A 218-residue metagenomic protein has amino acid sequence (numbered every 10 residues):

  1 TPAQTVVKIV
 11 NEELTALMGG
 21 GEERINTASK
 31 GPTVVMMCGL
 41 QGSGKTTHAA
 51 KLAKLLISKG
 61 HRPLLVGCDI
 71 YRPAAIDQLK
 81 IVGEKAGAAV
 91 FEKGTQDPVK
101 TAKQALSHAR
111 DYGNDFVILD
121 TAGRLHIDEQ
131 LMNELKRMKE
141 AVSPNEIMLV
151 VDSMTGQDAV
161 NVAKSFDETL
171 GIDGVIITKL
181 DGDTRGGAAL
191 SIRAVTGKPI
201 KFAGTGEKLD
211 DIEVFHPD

Functional and structural regions predicted by a protein language model:
T1-C68, A75-T95, T101-L119: Primarily NTPase-proximal linker/entry elements flanking Walker-type ATP/GTP-binding cores
V7-I9, I25, I57, I70 (+10 more regions): Weak global preference for isoleucine
T27, G31, V66, K80 (+7 more regions): Flexible domain-boundary/linker segments
S43-K51, P73-A75, T101, H126-E129 (+2 more regions): Short glycine/serine/threonine-rich phosphate/pyrophosphate-binding segments that cradle anionic phosphate groups
N114, H126, M132-E140, P144-D218: Conserved phosphate-handling catalytic cores of large alpha/beta enzymes
A122-R124: Short glycine-rich anion-binding loops that position phosphate/pyrophosphate groups of nucleotides and phosphorylated
